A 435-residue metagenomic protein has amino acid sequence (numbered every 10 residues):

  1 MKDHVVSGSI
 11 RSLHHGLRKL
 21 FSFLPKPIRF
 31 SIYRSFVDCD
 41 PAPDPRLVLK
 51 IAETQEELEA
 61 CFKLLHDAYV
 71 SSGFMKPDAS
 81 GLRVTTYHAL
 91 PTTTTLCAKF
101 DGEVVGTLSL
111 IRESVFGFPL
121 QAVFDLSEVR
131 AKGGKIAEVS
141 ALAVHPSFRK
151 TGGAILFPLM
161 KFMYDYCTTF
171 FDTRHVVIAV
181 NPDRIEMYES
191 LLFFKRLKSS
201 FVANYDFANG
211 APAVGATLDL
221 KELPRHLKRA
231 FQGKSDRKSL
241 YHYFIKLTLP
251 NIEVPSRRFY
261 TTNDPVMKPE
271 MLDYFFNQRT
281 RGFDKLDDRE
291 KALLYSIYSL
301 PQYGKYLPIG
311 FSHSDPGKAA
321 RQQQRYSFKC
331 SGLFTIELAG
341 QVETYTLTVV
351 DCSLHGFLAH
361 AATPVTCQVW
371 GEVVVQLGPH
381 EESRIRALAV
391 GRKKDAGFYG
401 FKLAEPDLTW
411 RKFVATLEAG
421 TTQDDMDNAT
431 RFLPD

Functional and structural regions predicted by a protein language model:
K2-S12, E57, A79-V84, L96-A98 (+10 more regions): Structured alpha-helical
S9-Q55: Conserved N-terminal entry element of GNAT/NAT acetyltransferase domains
S35-A89, T95-C97, V104: Short amphipathic alpha-helix that is part of the acyltransferase structural core
F116-F118, R130-E138: A conserved beta-turn-beta hairpin within the catalytic core of GNAT-like acetyltransferases that forms part
S140-T151: A short, internal acetyl-CoA/4′-phosphopantetheine-binding micro-motif in the GNAT/acyltransferase core
K150-D165: Conserved acetyl-CoA-binding loop-helix of GNAT-fold acetyltransferases
C167-A179: Conserved GNAT acetyl-CoA-binding A-motif
D206-L218: Phosphate-/nucleic-acid-contacting segments
